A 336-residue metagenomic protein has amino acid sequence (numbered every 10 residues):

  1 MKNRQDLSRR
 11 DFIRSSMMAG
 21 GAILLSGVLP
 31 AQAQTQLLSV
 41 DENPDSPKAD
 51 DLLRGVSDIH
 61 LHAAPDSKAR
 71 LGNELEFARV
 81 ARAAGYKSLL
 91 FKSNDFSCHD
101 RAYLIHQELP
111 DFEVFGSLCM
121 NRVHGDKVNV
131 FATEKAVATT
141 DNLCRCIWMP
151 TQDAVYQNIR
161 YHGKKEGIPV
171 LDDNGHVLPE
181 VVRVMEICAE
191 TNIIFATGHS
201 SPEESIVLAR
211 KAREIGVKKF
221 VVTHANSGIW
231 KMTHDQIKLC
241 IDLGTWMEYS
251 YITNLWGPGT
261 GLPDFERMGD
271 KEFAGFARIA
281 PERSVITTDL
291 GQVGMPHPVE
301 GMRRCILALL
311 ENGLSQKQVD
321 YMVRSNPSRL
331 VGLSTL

Functional and structural regions predicted by a protein language model:
N3, R9-A22, V299-L336: Mid-to-C-terminal alpha-helical segments outside catalytic/metal-binding sites
Q5-R14, A22-E42: N-terminal twin-arginine translocation
I13, Q36-E113: An N-terminally biased module of ancient metal coordination in phosphate/nucleic-acid-related enzymes
D50, A102-D111, K135-N142, R213 (+2 more regions): Acidic (Asp/Glu)-rich catalytic clusters
S67-L71, H99-R101, I206-R210, K231-I237 (+2 more regions): Histidine/acidic-residue-rich catalytic or RNA/ligand-binding cores of hydrolases and nuclease-related proteins
V123-V222: Extended substrate/RNA-proximal surfaces in nucleic-acid metabolism proteins
E186, T191-M268, V285: Catalytic pocket-lining loop regions of alpha/beta-barrel enzymes, especially the amidohydrolase/enolase/GH5 lineages
A280-P298: Short acidic/histidine-rich active-site segments
